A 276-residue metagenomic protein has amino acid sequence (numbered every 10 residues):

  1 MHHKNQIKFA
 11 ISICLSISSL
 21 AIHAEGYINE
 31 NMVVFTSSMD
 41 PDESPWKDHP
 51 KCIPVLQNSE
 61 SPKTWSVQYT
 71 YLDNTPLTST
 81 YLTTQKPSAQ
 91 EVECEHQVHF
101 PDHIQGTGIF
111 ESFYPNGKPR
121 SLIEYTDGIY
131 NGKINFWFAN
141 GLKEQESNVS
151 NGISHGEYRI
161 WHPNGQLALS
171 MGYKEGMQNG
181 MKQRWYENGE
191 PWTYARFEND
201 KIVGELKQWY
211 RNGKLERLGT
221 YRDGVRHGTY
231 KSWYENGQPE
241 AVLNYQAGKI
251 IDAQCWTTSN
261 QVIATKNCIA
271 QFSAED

Functional and structural regions predicted by a protein language model:
M1-H2, I22: Intrinsically disordered, low-complexity cationic segments
H2-A10: Bacterial N-terminal signal peptides that target proteins for export
C14-H23: Hydrophobic h-region of N-terminal signal peptides that target proteins for export in Gram-negative bacteria
I22-D276: Glycine/tyrosine- and acidic-biased, solvent-exposed loop/turn segments at the edges of beta-strands
